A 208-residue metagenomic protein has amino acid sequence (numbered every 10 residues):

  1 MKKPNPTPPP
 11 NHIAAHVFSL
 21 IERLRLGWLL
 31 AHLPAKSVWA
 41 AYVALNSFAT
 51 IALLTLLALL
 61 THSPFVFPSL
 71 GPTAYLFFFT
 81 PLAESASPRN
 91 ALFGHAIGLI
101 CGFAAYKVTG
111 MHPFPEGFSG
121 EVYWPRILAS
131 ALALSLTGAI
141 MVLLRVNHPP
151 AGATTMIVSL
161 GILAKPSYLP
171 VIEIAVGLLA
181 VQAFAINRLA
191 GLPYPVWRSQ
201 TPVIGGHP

Functional and structural regions predicted by a protein language model:
K2-P113, G117, W124-I127, A131 (+2 more regions): Alpha-helical transmembrane segments and their membrane-interface boundaries that form or gate the permeation pathway
L54, T137, T155: Generic structural marker for isolated residues within well-ordered, non-membrane alpha-helices of soluble domains
T73-Y75, T154-V158, G177: Hydrophobic transmembrane alpha-helices of multi-pass, membrane-embedded glycosylation machinery
F77-F79, L134-M141, A180-F184: Alpha-helical transmembrane segments of multi-pass membrane proteins
L82-A91, I140-A151: Membrane-helix interface "capping/anchor" motifs
Y106, M141-L144, A153-L160: Generic transmembrane alpha-helix signature in multi-pass membrane proteins, especially transporters/channels
V146-T154, A190-P195: Juxtamembrane/interfacial segments flanking transmembrane helices
I174-A180: Hydrophobic cores of alpha-helical transmembrane segments in multi-pass inner/ER membrane proteins, independent
